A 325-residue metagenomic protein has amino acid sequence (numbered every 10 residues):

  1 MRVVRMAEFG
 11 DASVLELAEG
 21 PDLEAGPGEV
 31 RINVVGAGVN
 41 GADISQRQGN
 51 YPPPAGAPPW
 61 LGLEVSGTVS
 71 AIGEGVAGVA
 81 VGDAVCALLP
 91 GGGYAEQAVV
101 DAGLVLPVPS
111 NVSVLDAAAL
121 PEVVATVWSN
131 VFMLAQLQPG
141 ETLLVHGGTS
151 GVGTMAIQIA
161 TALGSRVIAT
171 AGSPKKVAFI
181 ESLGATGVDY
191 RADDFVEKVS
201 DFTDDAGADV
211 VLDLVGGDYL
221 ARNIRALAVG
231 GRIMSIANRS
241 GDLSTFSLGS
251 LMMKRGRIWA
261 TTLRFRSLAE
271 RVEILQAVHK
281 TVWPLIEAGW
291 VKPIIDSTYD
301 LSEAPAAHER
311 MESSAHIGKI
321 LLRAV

Functional and structural regions predicted by a protein language model:
P21-G38, N50-G92: Glycine-rich beta-strand-centered segment in the early N-terminal region that forms part of a ligand/cofactor-binding
S45, G78, A84-T149: NAD(P)H dinucleotide-binding glycine-rich loop of Rossmann-like/cofactor-binding domains, especially the beta1-alpha1
A84, T142, R166, G231-R232 (+1 more regions): Short glycine-centered segments of the SAM/dcSAM-binding site in methyltransferase folds
G93-E96, A171-F179, L243-L248: Short, glycine/polar-rich helix-capping loops at beta-to-alpha or helix-loop-helix junctions that flank or form
A118-A192: Mid-domain Rossmann-like dinucleotide-binding core that forms the NAD(H)/NADP(H) cofactor-binding site
A171, D218-W290, R323-V325: Glycine-rich phosphate-binding loop and adjacent beta-alpha segment of Rossmann(oid) nucleotide-cofactor-binding
F195-D205: Short amphipathic alpha-helix with an adjacent loop that forms part of the alpha/beta core around
W283, A288-S297, P305-V325: C-terminal capping/lid region of NAD(P)-dependent oxidoreductase domains
